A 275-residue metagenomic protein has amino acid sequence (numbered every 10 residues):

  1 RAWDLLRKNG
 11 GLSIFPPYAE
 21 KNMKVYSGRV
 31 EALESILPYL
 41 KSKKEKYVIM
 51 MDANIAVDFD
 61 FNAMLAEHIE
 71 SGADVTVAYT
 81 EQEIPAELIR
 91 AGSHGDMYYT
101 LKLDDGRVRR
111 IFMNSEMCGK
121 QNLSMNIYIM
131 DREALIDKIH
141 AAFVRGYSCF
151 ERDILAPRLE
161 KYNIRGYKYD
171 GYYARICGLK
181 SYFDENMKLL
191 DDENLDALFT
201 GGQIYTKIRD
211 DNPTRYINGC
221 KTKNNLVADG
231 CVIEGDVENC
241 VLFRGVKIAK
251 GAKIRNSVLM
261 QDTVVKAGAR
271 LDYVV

Functional and structural regions predicted by a protein language model:
R1-N186: Unchanged
E133, A141-V275: Left-handed beta-helix
